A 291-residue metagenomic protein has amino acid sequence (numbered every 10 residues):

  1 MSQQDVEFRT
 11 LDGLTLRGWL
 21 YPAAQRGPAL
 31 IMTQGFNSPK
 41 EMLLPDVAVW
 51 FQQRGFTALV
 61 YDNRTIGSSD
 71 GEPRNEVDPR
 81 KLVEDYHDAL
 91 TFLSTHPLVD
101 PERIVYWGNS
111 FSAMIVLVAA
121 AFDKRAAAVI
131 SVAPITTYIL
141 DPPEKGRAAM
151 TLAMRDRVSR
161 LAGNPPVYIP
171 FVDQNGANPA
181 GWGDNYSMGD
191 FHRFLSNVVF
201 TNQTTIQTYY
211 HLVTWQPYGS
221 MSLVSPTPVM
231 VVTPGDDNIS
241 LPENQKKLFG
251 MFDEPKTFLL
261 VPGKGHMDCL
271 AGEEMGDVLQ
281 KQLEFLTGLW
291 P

Functional and structural regions predicted by a protein language model:
M1-Q25: N-terminal cap/lid segment of alpha/beta-hydrolase-fold proteins
F36-V49, N63, E243: The serine-hydrolase catalytic nucleophile loop
K40, I66-V105, E273-V278: Catalytic nucleophile-loop/oxyanion-hole region of alpha/beta-hydrolase and closely related hydrolase-like folds
W50-D70: Conserved alpha/beta-hydrolase
I115-F194: Alpha/beta-hydrolase-fold enzymes
V224-S225, V231-T233: Short beta-strand/loop motif that positions the catalytic acidic residue of the alpha/beta-hydrolase fold
N238-N244: Conserved alpha/beta-hydrolase "acid-adjacent" motif
K264-G276: Catalytic histidine-centered segment of alpha/beta-hydrolase-like enzymes
